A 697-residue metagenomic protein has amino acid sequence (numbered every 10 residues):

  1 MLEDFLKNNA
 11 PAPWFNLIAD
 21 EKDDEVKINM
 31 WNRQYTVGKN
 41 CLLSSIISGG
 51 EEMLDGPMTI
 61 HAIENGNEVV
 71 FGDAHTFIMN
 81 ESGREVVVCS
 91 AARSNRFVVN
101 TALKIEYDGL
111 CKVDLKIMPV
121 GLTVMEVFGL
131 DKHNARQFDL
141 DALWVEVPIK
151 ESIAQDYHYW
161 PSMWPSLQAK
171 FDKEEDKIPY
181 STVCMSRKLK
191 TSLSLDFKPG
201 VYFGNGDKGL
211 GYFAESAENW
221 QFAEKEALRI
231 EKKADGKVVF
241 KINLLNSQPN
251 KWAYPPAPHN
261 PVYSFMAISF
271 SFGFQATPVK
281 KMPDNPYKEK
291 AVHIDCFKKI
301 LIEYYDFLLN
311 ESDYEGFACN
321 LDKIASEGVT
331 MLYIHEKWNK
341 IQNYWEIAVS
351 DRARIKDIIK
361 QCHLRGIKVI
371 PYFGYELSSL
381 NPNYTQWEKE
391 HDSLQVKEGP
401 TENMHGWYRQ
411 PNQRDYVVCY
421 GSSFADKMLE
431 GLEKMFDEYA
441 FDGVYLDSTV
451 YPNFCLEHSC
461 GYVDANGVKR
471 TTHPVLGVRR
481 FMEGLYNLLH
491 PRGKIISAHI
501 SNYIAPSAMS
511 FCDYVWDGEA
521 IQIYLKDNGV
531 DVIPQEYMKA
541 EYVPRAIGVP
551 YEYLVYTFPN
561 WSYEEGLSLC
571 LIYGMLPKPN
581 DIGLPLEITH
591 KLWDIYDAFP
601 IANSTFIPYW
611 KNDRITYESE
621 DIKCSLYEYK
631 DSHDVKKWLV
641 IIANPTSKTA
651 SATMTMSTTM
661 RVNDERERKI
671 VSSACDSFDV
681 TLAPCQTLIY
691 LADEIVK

Functional and structural regions predicted by a protein language model:
L2-A267: Beta-strand/loop-rich accessory regions of lumenal/periplasmic or secreted enzymes, predominantly carbohydrate-active
L2-T36, S271-K340, W345: An acidic-aromatic substrate-binding cleft motif
I242, P249-K281, A683-D693: Short Pro-Gly-centered flexible turn/kink motifs
K298-Y314, H335-R352, R409-L429, A440 (+1 more regions): The substrate-binding groove and active-site-proximal loops of carbohydrate-active enzymes, especially glycoside
D313, I355, V369-Y439, G518: Active-site-adjacent "subsite" loops/lids of carbohydrate-active enzymes
K340-F373: Aromatic-lined substrate-binding rim segments of carbohydrate-active enzymes
C419-F511, Q522-Y524, V530: Active-site neighborhood of glycoside hydrolase catalytic domains
P474, R479-E667, D679, Q686-A692: Active-site-proximal substrate-binding groove within the catalytic cores of carbohydrate-active enzymes
